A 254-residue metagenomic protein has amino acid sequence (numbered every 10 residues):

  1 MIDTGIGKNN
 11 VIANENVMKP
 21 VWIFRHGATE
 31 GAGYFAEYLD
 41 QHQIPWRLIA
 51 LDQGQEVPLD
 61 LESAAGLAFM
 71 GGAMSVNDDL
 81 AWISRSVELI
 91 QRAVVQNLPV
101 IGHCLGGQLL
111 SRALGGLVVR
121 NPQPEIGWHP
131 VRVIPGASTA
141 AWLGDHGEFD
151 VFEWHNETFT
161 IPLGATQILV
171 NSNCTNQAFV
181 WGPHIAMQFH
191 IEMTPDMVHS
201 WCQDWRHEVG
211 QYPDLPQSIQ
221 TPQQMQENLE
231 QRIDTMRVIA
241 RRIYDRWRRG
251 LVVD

Functional and structural regions predicted by a protein language model:
M1-L98, Y212-D254: N-terminal beta1-alpha1 cap of cysteine-dependent amidohydrolase-like domains
A36-Y38, E62-A64, A81-S84, G115-V118 (+3 more regions): Short, glycine/charged-enriched secondary-structure capping and boundary segments
A93-L117: Catalytic nucleophile loop
L114-V198: Pocket-forming structural segment of enzyme catalytic cores
G182, I191-L229: C-terminal helical/coil "lid" or tail adjacent to the Rossmann-like core of SAM-dependent
